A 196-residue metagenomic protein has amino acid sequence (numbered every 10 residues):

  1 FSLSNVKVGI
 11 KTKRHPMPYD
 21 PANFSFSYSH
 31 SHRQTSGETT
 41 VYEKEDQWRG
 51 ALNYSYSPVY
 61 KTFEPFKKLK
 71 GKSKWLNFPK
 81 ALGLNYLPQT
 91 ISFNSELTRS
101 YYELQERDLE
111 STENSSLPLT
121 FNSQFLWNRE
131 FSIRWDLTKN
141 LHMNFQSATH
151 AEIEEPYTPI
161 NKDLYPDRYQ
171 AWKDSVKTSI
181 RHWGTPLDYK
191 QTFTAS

Functional and structural regions predicted by a protein language model:
F1-S196: Exposed, low-structure sequence patches enriched in small/polar residues
